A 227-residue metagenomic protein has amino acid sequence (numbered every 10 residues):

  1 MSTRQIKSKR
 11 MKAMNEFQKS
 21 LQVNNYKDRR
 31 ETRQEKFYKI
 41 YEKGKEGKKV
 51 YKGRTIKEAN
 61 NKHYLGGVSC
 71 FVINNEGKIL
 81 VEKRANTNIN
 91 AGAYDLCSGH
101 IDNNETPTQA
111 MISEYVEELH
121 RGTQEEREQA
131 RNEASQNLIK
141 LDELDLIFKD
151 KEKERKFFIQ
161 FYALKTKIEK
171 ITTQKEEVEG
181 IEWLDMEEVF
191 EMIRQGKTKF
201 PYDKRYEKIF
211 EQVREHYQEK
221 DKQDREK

Functional and structural regions predicted by a protein language model:
R4-I6, R10-F17, I89-G92, E154-R155 (+1 more regions): Nudix hydrolase/Nudix homology domain
A13-S69: Acidic, metal-coordinating catalytic segment for phosphate/diphosphate chemistry, firing primarily on the Nudix
Q34-K36, G66-V68, N75, F158 (+1 more regions): Residues that flank catalytic or metal-binding motifs in active/ligand-binding sites
Y38-K39, S69-F71, K78-L80, F161: Residues embedded in well-ordered beta-strands
Y41-K43, I73, K149: A generic structural motif
G53-T55, K83, L144: Short hydrophobic alpha-helix segments
A59-L65, I73-E117: Conserved Nudix-box catalytic region and its N-terminal flanking loop in Nudix hydrolases and closely related
A85, V116-K170, K197, E211-E215: Active-site segment of metal-dependent pyrophosphate-handling enzymes, primarily the Nudix hydrolase catalytic core
